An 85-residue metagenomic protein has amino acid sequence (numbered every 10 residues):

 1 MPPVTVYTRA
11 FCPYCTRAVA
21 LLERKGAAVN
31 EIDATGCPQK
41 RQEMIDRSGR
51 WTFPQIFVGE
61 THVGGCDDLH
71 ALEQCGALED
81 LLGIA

Functional and structural regions predicted by a protein language model:
M1-A28: Local sequence-structure signature of Cys/Sec-based thiol-disulfide redox active-site neighborhoods
M1-P3, L82-A85: Compositionally biased, disordered extreme N-termini, encompassing classical targeting presequences
R9-F11, R50-F53, C66: A short, glycine- and basic residue-enriched loop/turn that sits immediately adjacent to a domain's principal
P13-Y14, Q39, G64: Short alpha-helical
R17, K25, D33-G36, D68-L69: Positively charged, proline/Ser/Thr-rich regional signature most characteristic of the Rhodanese/CDC25-like
V19, K25-V29, R41-F53, F57-T61: Structural alpha/beta surface segment adjacent to cysteine/selenocysteine redox centers across thiol/disulfide enzymes
A34-W51, A77, L81-I84: Thioredoxin-like thiol-disulfide oxidoreductase module
V58-I84: Non-catalytic, surface beta->alpha helical segment in thiol-disulfide oxidoreductase systems
